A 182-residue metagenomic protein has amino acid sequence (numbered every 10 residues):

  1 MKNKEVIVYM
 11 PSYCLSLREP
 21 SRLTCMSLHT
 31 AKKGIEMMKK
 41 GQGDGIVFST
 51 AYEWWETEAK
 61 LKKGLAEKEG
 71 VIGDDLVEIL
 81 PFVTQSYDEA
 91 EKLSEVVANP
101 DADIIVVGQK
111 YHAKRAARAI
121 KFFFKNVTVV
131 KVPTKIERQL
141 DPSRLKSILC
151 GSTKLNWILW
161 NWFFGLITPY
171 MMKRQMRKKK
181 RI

Functional and structural regions predicted by a protein language model:
M1-K146: A structural signal for short, hydrophobic/glycine-enriched beta-strand patches
R144-K180: A transmembrane-helix-recognition feature enriched in membrane-embedded lipid enzymes and envelope glyco-/phospholipid
